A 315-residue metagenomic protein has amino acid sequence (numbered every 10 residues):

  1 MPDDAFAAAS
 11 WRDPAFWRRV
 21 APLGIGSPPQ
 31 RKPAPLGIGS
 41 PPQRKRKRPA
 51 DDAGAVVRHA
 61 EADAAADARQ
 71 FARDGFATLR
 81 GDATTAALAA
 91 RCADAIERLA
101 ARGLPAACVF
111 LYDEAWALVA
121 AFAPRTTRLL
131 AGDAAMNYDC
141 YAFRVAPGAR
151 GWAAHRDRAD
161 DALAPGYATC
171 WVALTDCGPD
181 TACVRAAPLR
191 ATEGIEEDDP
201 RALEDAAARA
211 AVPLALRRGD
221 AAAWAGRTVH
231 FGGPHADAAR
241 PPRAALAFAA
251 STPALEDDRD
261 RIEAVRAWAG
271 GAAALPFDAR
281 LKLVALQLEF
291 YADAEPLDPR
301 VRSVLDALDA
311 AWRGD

Functional and structural regions predicted by a protein language model:
P2-A8, P14-W17, A191-D315: Conserved double-stranded beta-helix
P2-V20, G24, P49-D74, T78-D161: Non-heme Fe(II)-dependent double-stranded beta-helix
P22-L23, P28-P29, P35-L36, P41-P42: Intrinsically disordered, low-complexity proline-rich tandem-repeat tracts
R44-R48: Positively charged, lysine/arginine-rich intrinsically disordered segments
A83-A86, A142-V145, A159, C177-P179 (+4 more regions): Short, solvent-exposed loop/turn segments at secondary-structure junctions
A134, Y138-Y141, R150-W152, G166-V172 (+2 more regions): Generic beta-strand structural signal
A162-P179, A215, A249-P253: Short, conserved beta-strand element in jelly-roll/cupin
A168-C170, D180-R185, V212-L214, D220-A222: Conserved active-site beta-strand-loop modules that form the wall/rim of enzyme catalytic pockets and either contain
